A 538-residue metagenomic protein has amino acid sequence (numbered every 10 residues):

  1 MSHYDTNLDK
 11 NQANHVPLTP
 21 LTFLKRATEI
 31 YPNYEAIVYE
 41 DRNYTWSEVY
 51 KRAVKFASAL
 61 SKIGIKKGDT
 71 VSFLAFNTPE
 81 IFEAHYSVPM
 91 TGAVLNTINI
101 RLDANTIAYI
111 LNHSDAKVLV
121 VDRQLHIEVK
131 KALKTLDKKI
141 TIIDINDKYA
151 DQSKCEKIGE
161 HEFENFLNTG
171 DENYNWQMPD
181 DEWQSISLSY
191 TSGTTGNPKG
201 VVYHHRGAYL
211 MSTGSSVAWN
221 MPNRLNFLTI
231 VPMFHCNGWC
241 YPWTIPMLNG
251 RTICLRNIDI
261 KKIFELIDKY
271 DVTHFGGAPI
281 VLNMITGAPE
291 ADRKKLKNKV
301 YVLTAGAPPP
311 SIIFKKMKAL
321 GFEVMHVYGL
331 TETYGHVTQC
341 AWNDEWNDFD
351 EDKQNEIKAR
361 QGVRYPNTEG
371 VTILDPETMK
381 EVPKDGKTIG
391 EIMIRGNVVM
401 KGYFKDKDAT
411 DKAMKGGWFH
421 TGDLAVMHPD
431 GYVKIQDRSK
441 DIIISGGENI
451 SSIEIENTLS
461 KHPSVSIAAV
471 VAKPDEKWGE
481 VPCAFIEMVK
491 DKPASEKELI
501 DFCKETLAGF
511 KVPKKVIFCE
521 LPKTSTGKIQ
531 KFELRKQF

Functional and structural regions predicted by a protein language model:
P32, I143-D144, C155, G159-Y190 (+2 more regions): Conserved pre-ATP/AMP-binding loop-to-beta segment of ANL
N33-T78, F82-Y86, D103-A108, G159-E164: Conserved AMP-binding/adenylate-forming core of the ANL superfamily
T45-E48, I186-L210: Conserved AMP-binding A3 loop
K62-I63, M90-N168, V489-K492, I517: Structural core segment of the AMP-binding/adenylate-forming
L102, L119-R123, F275, G396 (+5 more regions): AMP-binding/adenylate-forming catalytic core of the ANL superfamily
Y209-N226, F234-H274, A288: Conserved AMP-binding/adenylation subdomain of ANL enzymes
M247, K269-G277, T286-E356, E369-G370: Gly/Ser/Thr-rich phosphate-binding loop
R364-M393, P429-D430, K492-E496, Q530: Conserved beta-loop-beta connector loops within the AMP-binding
